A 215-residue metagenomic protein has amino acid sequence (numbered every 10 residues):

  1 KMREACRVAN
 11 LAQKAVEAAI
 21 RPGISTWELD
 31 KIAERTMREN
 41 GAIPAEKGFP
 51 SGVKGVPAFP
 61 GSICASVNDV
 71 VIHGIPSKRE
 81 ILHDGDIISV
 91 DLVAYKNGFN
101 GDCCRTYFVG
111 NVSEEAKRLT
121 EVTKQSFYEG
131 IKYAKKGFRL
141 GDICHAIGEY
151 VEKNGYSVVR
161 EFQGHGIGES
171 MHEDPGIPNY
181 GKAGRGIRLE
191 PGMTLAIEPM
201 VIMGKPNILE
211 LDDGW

Functional and structural regions predicted by a protein language model:
K1-W215: Active-site neighborhoods and metal-handling regions in enzymes and metal-associated proteins
